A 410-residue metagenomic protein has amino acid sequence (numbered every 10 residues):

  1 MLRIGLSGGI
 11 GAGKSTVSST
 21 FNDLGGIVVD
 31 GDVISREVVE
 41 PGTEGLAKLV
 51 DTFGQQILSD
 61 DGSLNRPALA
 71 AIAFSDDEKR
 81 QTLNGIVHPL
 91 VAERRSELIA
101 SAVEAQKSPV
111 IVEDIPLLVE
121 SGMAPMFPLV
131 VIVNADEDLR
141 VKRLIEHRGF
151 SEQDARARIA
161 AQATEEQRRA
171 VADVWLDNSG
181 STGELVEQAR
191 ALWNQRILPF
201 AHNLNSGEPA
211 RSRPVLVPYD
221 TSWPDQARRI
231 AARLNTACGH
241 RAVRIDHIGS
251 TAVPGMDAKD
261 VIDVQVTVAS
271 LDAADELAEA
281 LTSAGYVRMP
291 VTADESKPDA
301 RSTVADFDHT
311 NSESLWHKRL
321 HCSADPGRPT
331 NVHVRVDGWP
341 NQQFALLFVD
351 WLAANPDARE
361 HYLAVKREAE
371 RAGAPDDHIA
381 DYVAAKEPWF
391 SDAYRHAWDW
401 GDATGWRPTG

Functional and structural regions predicted by a protein language model:
M1-I4, E93, R190-D246: Helical scaffold of the NTase/Pol beta-like nucleotidyltransferase catalytic core
S15: Walker A/P-loop
R36-V110: ATP-dependent small-molecule kinase phosphotransfer cores that center on conserved nucleotide phosphate-binding segments
A92-E146: ATP-dependent NMP and nucleoside kinases share a basic, alpha-helical "lid"
R95-L98, E120, A124-M126, E146-I197: Small-molecule kinase domains that catalyze NTP-dependent phosphoryl transfer to phosphate-bearing small molecules
P109, I115-V119, A231-E276: Active-site nucleotide-donor binding segment shared across nucleotidyl transfer reactions
L139-K142, E146-G149, Q153-R158, F200 (+2 more regions): Metal-dependent nucleotidyltransferase catalytic core
N331-G410: Catalytic cores of NTP-dependent nucleotidyl/adenyl transfer enzymes across multiple folds
